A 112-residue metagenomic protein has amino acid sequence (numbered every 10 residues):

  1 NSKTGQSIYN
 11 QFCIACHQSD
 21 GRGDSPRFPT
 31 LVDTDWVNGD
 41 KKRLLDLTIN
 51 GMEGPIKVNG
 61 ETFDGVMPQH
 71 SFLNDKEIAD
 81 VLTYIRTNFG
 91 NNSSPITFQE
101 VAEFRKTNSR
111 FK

Functional and structural regions predicted by a protein language model:
N1-D24, N38-N50: Sequence/structural segment immediately N-terminal to covalent heme-attachment motifs in c-type and related
G5, W36, L73-E77: Secondary-structure capping and boundary motifs in well-ordered enzyme cores
A15, S19, T34, L47-G51 (+2 more regions): Structured segments of extracytoplasmic/periplasmic soluble domains in secreted or envelope-associated proteins
S25-T30: Short cysteine/histidine-rich zinc-coordinating motifs and their immediately flanking basic loops
L31-G39: Short, contiguous acidic/charged loop-to-helix segments that flank catalytic cores in large enzymes
R43-F63: Short Fe-S-cluster ligation motifs
K57-K112: Flexible coil segments in periplasmic/lumen-exposed cytochrome c-class electron-transfer proteins
